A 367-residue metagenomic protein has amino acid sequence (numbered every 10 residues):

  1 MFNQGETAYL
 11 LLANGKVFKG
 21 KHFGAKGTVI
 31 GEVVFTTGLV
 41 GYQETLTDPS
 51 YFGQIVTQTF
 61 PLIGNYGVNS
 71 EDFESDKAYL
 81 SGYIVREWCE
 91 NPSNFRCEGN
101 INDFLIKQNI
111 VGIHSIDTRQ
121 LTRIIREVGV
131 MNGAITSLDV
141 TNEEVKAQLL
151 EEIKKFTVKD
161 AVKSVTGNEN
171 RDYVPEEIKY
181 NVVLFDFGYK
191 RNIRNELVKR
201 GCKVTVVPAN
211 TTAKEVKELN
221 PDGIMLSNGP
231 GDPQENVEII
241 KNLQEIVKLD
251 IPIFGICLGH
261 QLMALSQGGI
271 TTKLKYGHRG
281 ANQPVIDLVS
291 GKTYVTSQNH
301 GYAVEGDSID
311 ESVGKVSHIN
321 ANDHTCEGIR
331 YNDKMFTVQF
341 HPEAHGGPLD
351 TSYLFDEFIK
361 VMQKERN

Functional and structural regions predicted by a protein language model:
M1-N181, F185-K214, E218-L219, P233 (+2 more regions): RNA-binding accessory domains that recognize and position tRNA/RNA substrates
Y9-L10, P284-I286, G328: Residue-level detector of beta-strand face positions
L12-N14, V128, L288-S290, N332-D333: Short acidic-glycine loop/turn motifs at beta-strand connectors
V111, N181, P252-F254, I270 (+1 more regions): Proline-centered loop/turn at the N-terminus of a beta-strand
E176-V182, S290-T293, Y331-M335: Beta-strand-turn-beta hairpins that frame and shape the catalytic cleft of phosphate-ester-processing enzymes
D222-G223, S227-A303, H345-E365: Cysteine-nucleophile active-site neighborhood
K292-D333: Catalytic beta-strand/loop cores that center a nucleophilic Ser/Cys/Thr and support acyl-enzyme chemistry
